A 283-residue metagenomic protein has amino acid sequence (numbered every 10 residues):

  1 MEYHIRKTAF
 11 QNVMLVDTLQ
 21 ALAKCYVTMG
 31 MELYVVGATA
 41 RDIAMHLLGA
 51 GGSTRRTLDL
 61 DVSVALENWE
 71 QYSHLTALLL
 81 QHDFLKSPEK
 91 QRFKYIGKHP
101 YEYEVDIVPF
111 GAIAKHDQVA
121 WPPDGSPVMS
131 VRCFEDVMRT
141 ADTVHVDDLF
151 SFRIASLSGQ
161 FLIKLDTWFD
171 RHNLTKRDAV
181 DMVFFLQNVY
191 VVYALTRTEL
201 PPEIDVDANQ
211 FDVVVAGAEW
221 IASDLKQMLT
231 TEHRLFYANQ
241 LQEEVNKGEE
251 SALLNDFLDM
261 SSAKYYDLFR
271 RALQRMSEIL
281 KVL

Functional and structural regions predicted by a protein language model:
M1-L283: Compositionally biased terminal segments of proteins
